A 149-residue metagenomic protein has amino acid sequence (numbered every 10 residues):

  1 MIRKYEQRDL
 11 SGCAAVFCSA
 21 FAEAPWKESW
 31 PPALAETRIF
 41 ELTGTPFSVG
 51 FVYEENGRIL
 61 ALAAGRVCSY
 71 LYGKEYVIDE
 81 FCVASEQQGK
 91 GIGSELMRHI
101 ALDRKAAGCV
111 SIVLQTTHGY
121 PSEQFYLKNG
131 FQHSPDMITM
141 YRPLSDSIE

Functional and structural regions predicted by a protein language model:
M1-A15: A short beta-loop-alpha structural element at the N-terminal edge of CoA-dependent acyl/N-acetyltransferase catalytic
A14, C18-F40, S48: Conserved GNAT-fold acetyl-CoA-binding loop/helix
V52, R58-V67, V77, C82: Conserved beta-strand in the GNAT
C68-I78, Q88, S134-D136: A conserved beta-turn-beta hairpin within the catalytic core of GNAT-like acetyltransferases that forms part
V83, G89-L102, K128: Conserved acetyl-CoA-binding loop-helix of GNAT-fold acetyltransferases
S94, H118-D136: Conserved active-site alpha-helix within GNAT-family acetyltransferase domains
M97, R104-T117: Conserved GNAT acetyl-CoA-binding A-motif
V113-E123, Y141-S145: Conserved beta-strand-loop-alpha-helix junction that forms the acyl-donor binding cleft
